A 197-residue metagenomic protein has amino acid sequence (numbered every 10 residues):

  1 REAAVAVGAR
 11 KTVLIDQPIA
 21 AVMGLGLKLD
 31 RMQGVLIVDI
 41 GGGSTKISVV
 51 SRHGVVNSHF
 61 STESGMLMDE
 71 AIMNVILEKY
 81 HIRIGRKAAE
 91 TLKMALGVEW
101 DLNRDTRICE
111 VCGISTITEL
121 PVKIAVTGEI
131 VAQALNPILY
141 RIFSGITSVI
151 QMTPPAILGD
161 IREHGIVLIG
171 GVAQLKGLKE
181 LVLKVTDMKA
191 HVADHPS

Functional and structural regions predicted by a protein language model:
R1-I40, S48-I166, A173-P196: Nucleotide/phosphate-binding catalytic cleft detector across ATP-hydrolyzing and phosphate-transferring enzymes
G43: Conserved Rossmann-like nucleotide-cofactor binding loop
